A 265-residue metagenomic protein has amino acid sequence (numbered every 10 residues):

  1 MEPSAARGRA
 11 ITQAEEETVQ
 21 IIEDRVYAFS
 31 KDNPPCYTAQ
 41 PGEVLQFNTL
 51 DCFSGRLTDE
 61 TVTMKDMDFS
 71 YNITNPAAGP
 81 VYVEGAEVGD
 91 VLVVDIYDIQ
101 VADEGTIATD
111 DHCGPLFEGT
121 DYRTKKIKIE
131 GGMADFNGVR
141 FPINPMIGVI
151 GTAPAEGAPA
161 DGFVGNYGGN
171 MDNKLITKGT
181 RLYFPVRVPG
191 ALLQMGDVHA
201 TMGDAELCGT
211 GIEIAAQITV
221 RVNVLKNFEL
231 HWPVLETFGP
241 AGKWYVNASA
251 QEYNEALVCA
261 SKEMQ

Functional and structural regions predicted by a protein language model:
E15-F69: N-terminal, Lys/Arg-enriched amphipathic/low-complexity engagement segments that precede the first folded domain
I21-K31, S70-A78, P159-Y167: Short, structured beta-strand/loop micro-motifs enriched in basic residues and often containing a Trp
A39, V83-A86, I176: Short, well-ordered loop/turn sites that connect or cap secondary structure elements
F47, V91-V94, F184: A generic structural signal for residues embedded in beta-strands
C52-T63, I99-T109, P189-T201: Short, Lys/Arg- and Gly-enriched loop/turn segments at beta-strand edges
D98-K178, Y183: Intrinsically disordered, low-complexity linker/loop segments enriched in Gly/Pro and charged/polar residues
P145-Q251: Conserved mixed alpha/beta catalytic, RNA-binding, or beta-rich assembly cores of soluble enzyme, regulatory
